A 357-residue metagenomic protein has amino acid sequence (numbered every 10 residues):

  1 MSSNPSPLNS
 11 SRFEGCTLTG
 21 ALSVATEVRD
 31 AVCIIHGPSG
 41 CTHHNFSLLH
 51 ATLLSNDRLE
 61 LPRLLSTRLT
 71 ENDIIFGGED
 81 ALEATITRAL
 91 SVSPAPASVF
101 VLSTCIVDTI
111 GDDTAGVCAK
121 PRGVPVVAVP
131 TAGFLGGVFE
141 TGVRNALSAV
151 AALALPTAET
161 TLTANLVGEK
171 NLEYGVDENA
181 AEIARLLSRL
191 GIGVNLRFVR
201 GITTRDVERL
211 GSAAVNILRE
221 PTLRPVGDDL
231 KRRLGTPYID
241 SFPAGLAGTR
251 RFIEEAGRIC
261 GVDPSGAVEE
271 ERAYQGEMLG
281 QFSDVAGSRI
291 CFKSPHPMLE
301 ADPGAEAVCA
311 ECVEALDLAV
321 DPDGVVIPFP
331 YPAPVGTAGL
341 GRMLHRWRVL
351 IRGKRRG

Functional and structural regions predicted by a protein language model:
M1-G357: An N-terminal assembly and electron-transfer interface module characteristic of large anaerobic redox and radical
